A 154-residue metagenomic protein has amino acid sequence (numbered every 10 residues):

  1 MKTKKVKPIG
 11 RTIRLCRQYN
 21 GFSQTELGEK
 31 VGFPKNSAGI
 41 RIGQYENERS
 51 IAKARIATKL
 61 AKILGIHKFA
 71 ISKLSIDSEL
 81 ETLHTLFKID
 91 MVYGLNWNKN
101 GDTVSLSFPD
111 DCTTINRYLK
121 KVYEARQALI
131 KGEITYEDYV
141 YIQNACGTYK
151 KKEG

Functional and structural regions predicted by a protein language model:
M1-K7, R14, Q18-N20, D138-V140: N-terminal flexible/basic segments that precede or flank functional cores
K4-K7, R11, L15, R55-T58 (+1 more regions): Charged, helix-prone or intrinsically disordered regulatory segments positioned adjacent to compact structured domains
P8-R11, G21-F22, S37, A52-R55: Residue-level signal for the short linker/turn that defines the boundary of a DNA-recognition helix
R11-V31: Short basic helix-loop element that most often maps to the first helix and adjoining turn of HTH DNA-binding modules
G32-A52, K73-D77: Recognition helix of helix-turn-helix/homeodomain-like DNA-binding domains that insert into the DNA major groove
G132-Y141, G147: Short, compact, well-ordered microdomains
G147-G154: Short, charge-rich amphipathic alpha-helical segments embedded in non-transmembrane helical bundles/solenoids
